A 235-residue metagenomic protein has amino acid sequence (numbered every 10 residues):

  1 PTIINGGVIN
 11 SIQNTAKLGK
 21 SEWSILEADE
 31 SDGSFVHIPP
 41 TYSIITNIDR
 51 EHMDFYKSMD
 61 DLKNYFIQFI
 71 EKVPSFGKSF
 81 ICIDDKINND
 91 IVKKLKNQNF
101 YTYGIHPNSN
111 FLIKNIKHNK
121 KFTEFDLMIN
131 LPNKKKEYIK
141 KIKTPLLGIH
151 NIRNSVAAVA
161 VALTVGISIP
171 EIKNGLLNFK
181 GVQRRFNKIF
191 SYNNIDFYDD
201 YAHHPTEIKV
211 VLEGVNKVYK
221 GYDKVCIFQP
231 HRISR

Functional and structural regions predicted by a protein language model:
P1, E22-W23: Loop/turn-to-beta-strand initiation segments
P1-S11: Short beta-strand-centered segment that lines the nucleotide-binding/catalytic pocket of NTP-utilizing
G6, C82, I105, F228-H231: Cofactor-binding loop segments of dinucleotide-utilizing enzymes, especially the Rossmann-like FAD- and NAD(P)+-binding
S11-Q13, K17-S21, P40-F197, A202 (+1 more regions): Acidic, Mg2+-coordinating active-site environments of NTP-dependent enzymes
L26: Phosphate-centric recognition/catalysis
D29-I38: Conserved coil-to-alpha-helix start sites within the AMP-binding
G33, N89, I152, P205-T206 (+1 more regions): Loop/helix-junction capping segments adjacent to catalytic residues or to phosphate/diphosphate-binding pockets
V182, T206-R235: Active-site beta-alpha connecting loops in nucleotide-dependent enzymes
